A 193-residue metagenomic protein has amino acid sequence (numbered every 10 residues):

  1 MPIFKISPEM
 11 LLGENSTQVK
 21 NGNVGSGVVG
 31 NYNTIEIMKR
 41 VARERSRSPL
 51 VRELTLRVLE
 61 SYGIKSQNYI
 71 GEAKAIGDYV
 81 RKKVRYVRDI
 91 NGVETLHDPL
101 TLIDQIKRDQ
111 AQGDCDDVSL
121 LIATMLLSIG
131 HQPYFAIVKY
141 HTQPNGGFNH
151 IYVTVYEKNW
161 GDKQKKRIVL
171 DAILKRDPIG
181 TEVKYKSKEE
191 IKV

Functional and structural regions predicted by a protein language model:
M1-V193: A structural boundary/capping signal
